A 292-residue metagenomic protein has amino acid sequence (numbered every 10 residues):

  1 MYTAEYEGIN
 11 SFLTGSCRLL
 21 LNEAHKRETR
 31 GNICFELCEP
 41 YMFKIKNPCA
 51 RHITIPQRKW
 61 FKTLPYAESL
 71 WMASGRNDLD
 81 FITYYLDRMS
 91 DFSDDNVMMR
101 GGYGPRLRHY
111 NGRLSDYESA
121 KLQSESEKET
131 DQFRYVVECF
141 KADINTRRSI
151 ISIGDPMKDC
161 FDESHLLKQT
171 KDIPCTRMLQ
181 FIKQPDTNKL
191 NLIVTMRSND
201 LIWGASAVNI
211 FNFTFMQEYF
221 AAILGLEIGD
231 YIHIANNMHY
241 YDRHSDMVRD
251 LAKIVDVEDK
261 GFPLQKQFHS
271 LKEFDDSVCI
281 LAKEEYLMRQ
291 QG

Functional and structural regions predicted by a protein language model:
M1-G292: Terminal, non-catalytic protein-protein interaction segments that mediate quaternary/complex assembly
